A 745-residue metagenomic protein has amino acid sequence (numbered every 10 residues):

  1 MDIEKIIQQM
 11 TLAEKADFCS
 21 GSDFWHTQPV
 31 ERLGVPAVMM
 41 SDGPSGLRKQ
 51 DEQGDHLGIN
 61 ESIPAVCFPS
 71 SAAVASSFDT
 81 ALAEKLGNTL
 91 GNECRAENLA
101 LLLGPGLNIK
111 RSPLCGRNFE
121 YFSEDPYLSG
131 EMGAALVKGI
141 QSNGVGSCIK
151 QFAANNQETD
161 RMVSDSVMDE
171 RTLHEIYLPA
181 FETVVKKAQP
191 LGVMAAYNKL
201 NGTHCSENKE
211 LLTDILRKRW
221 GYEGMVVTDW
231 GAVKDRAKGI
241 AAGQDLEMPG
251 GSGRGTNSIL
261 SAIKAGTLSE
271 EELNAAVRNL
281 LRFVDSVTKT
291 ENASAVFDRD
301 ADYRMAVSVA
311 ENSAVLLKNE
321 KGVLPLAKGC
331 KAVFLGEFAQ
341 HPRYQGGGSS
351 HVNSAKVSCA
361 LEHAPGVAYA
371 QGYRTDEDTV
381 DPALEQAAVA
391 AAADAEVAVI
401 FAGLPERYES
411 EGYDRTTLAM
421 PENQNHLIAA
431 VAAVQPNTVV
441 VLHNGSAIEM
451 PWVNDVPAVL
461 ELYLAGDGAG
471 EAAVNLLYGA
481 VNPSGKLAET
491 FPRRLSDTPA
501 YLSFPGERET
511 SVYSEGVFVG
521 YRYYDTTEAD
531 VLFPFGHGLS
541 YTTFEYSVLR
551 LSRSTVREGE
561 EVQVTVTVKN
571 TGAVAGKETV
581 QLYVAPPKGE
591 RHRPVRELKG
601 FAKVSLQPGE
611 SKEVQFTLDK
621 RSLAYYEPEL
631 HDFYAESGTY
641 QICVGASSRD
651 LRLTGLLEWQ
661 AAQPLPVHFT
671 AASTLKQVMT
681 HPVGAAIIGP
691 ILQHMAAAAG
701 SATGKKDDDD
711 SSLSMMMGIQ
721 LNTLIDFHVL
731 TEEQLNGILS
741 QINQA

Functional and structural regions predicted by a protein language model:
M1-A624, T639-V644, S648: Glycoside hydrolase catalytic-domain context in secreted enzymes
Q8, L12, F24, K264 (+9 more regions): Generic surface-pattern signal
G58-N60, D245-G250, A662-L665, T674-L675 (+1 more regions): A short, ordered amphipathic alpha-helix with a cationic face
S294-A301, R374, T654-H681: Phosphate/pyrophosphate-recognition segments in soluble nucleotide-handling domains
G520, G536, S540-Y541, A573-A575 (+3 more regions): In a subset of proteins, long, contiguous C-terminal domains/tails are tracked
D619-Q663: Terminal connector regions
P664-N743: Compact, charge-rich alpha-helical regulatory domains located at protein termini
